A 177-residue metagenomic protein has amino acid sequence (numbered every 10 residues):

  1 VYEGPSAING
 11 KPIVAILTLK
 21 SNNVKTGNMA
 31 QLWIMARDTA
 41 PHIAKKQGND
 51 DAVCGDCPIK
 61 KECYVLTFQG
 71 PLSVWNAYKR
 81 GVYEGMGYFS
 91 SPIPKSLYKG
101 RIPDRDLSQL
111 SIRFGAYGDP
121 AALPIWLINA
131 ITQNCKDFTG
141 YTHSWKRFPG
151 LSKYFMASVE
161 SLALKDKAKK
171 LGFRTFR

Functional and structural regions predicted by a protein language model:
V1-R177: Class I S-adenosyl-L-methionine
